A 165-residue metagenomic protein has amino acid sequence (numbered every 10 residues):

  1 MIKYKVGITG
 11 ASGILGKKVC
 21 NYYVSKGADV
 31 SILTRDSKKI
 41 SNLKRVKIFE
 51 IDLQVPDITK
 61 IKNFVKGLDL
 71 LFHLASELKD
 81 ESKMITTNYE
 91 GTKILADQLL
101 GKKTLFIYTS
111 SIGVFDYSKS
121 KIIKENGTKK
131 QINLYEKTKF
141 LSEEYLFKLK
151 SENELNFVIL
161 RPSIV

Functional and structural regions predicted by a protein language model:
Y4-K26: N-terminal Rossmann NAD(P)H-binding glycine-rich loop of SDR-like oxidoreductase domains
K5, D69-L70, L105: Structural motif
K18, Y22, Q98, Y145: Rossmann-fold NAD(P)-dependent oxidoreductase module
L33-K38: N-terminal Rossmann-fold cofactor-binding loop
N42, I51-E90, Q98, V114: NAD(P)H-binding glycine-rich loop region in Rossmannoid oxidoreductase-like domains and their noncatalytic homologs
K83-I94, K129, N133, K137-F140: Glycine-rich NAD(P)-binding loop of the Rossmann-fold in SDR/ketoreductase-type enzymes
I94-L134, V158: Conserved Rossmann-fold NAD(P)-dependent oxidoreductase catalytic core, especially the SDR/UDP-sugar
I132-V158: Active-site Tyr-X1-5-Lys
